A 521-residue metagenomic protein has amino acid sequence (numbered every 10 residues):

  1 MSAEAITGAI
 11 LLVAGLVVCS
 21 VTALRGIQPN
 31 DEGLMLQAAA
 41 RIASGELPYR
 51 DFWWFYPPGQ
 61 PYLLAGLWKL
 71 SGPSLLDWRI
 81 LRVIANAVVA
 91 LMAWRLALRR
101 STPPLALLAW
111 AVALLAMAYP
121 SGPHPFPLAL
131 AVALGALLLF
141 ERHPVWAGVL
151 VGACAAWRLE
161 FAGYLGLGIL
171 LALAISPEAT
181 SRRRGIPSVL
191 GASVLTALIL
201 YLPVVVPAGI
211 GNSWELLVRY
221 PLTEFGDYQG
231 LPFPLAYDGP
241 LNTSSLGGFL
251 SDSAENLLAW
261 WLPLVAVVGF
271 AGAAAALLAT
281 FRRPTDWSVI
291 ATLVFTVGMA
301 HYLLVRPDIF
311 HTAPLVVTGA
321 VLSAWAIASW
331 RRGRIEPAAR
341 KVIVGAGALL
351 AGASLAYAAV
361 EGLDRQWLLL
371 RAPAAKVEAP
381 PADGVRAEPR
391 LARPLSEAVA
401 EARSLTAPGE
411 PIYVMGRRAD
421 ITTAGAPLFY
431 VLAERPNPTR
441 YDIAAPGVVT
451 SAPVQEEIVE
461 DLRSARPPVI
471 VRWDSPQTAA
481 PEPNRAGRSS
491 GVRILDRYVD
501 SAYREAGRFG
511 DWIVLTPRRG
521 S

Functional and structural regions predicted by a protein language model:
S2, E178-G191, F270-L293, P307 (+1 more regions): Membrane-interface helix-loop-helix junctions at transmembrane boundaries of multi-pass membrane enzymes, predominantly
G59, L81-A85, L115-G135, W157 (+2 more regions): Multi-pass, polyprenyl lipid-linked donor-dependent membrane glycosyltransferases
I80-R100, G272: Transmembrane-helix motifs of polytopic, lipid-linked glycan transferases
A93-A116, L130-A131, F140-W146, T285-V289: Transmembrane-helix signature of polytopic, membrane-embedded enzymes that assemble or transfer cell-envelope glycans
A113-M117, P144-L159, L165-L173, L195 (+1 more regions): Membrane-interface alpha helices of multi-pass inner-membrane proteins
L128-V151, L170-I175, T318-L322: Specific aromatic-rich, kink-prone transmembrane helix
A133-A147, W260, V268-W287, W325-I327: Membrane-interface transmembrane helices that cradle and orient dolichyl/undecaprenyl
G163, L304-A338, V342-G347: Hydrophobic/aromatic-rich transmembrane helices and adjacent perimembrane loops
